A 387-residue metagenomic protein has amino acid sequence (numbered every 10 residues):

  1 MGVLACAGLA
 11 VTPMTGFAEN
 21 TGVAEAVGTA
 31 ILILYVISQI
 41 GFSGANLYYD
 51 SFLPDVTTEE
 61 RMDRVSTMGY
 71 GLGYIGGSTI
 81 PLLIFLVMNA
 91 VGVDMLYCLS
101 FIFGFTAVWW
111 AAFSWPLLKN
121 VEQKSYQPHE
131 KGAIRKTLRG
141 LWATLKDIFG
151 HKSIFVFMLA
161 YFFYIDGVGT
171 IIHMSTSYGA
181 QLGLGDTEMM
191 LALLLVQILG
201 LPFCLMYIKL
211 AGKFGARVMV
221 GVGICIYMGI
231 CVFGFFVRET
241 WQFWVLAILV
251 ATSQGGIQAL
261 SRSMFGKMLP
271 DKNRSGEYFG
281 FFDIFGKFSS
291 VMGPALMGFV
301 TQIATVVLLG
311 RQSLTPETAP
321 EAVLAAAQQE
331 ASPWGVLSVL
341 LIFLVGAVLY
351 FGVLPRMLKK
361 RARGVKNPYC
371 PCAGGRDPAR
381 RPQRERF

Functional and structural regions predicted by a protein language model:
M1-G8, V218-F233: Structural signature of the two symmetry-related core transmembrane helices
A10-I33, F235-A247: Helix-loop junctions at membrane interfaces in 12-TM secondary transporters
S66-F85, D283-P294: Glycine-rich segments within core transmembrane alpha-helices of 12-TM secondary carriers
L86-V108, F299-F343: A membrane-interface helix-boundary motif in multi-pass transporters
W109-N120, W334-C370: Multi-pass alpha-helical transporter architecture, strongest for 12-TM Major Facilitator/SLC carriers used
Q123-M158, C372: Juxtamembrane intracellular "pre-TM" segments in multi-pass secondary transporters
T170-M189: Short amphipathic helix-loop junctions that connect adjacent transmembrane helices in Major Facilitator Superfamily/SLC
P202-A216, T301: Helix-to-loop junctions at the C-terminal end of transmembrane segments in multipass secondary transporters
